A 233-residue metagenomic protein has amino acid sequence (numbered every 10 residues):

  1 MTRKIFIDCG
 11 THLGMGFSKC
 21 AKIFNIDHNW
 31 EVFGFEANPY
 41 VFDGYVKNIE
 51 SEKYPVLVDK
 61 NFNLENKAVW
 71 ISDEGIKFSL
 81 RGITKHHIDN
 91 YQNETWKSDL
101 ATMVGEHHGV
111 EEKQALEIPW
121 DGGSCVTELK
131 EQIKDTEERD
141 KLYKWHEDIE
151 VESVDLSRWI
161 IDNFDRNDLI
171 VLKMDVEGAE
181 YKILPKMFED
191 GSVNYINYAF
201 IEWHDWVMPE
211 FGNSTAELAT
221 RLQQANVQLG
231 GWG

Functional and structural regions predicted by a protein language model:
M1-G233: Phosphate/nucleotide-binding beta-alpha loop and adjacent structural elements of enzyme active sites
